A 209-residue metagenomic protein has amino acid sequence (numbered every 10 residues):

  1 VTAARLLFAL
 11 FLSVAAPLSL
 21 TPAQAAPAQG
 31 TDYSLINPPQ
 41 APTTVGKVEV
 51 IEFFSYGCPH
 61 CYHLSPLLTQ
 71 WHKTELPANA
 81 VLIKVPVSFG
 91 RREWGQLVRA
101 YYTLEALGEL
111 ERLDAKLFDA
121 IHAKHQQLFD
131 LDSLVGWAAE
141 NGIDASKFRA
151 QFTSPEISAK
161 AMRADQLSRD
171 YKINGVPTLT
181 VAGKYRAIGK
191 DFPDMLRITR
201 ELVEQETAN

Functional and structural regions predicted by a protein language model:
T2-R91, D165, R169, T207-N209: Extracytoplasmic thiol/disulfide redox context detector
A26, S55, E140-N209: C-terminal cap of thioredoxin/glutaredoxin-like
G46-E49, A78-V81, L107-D114, D144-A145 (+1 more regions): Loop/turn elements at helix/coil->beta-strand transitions in domains of secreted/extracellular proteins
G46-K47, G57-S65, G90-L97, A106 (+7 more regions): Solvent-exposed, acidic/flexible segments
G57, L68, H72-L76, L104-G108 (+7 more regions): Sec/Tat-exported extracytoplasmic proteins
S65-T69, L97-Y101, D114, L131 (+5 more regions): Extracytoplasmic/secreted envelope proteins and their assembly/folding machinery, especially bacterial periplasmic
E75-A106, R112-A138: Structural microenvironment flanking redox-active thiols in thiol-disulfide oxidoreductases
